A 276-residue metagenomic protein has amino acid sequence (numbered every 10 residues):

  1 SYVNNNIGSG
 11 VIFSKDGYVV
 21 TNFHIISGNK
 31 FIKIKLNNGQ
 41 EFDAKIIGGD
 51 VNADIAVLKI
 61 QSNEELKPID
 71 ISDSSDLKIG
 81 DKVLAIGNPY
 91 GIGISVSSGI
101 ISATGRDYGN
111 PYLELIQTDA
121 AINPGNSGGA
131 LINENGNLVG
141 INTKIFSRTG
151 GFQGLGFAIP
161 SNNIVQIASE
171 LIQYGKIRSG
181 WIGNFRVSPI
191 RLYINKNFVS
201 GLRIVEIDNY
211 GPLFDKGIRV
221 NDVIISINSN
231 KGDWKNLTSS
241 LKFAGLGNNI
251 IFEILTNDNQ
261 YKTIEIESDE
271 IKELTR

Functional and structural regions predicted by a protein language model:
S1-I194, N209, T238, K242-G247 (+2 more regions): Serine-dependent protease modules
G8, S200-L202: Glycine-centered small-residue motifs that form tight turns and secondary-structure capping sites at repeat-unit
V19-V20, L213-N236: Conserved PDZ fold ligand-binding element
N63-E65, L202-D208, P212, I225-N230: Acidic- and glycine-rich mobile interface elements
N249-I251: Short, conserved beta-strand segments of beta-strand-rich sandwich/propeller modules, principally
T263-E267: Edge beta-strands of extracellular beta-sandwich domains
